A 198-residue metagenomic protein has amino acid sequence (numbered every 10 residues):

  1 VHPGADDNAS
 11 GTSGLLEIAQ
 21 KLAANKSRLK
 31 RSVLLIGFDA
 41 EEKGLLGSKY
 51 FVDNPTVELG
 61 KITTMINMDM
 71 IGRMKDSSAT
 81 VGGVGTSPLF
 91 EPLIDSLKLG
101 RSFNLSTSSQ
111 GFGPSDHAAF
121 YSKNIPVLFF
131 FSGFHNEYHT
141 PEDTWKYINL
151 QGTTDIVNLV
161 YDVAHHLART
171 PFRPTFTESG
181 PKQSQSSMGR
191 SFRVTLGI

Functional and structural regions predicted by a protein language model:
V1-G11, G83, S109, K146-N149: Alpha-helix N-cap/helix-initiation motif
V1-L45, V160: Alpha-helical metal-binding/catalytic segments enriched in His/Glu/Asp
S13-L16, Q20, A24, N136-G180: His/Asp/Glu-rich mid-to-C-terminal helical/loop segments that flank catalytic regions of hydrolases
N25, R31-S32, F103-Q110, P171-T177: Surface-exposed patches in mature extracellular/periplasmic domains of secreted proteins
K30, I125, R193-T195: Extracytoplasmic
F38-G133, N149, T153: Metal-dependent peptidase/peptidase-like ectodomains
P174-I198: PDZ/PDZ-like peptide-tail recognition elements
